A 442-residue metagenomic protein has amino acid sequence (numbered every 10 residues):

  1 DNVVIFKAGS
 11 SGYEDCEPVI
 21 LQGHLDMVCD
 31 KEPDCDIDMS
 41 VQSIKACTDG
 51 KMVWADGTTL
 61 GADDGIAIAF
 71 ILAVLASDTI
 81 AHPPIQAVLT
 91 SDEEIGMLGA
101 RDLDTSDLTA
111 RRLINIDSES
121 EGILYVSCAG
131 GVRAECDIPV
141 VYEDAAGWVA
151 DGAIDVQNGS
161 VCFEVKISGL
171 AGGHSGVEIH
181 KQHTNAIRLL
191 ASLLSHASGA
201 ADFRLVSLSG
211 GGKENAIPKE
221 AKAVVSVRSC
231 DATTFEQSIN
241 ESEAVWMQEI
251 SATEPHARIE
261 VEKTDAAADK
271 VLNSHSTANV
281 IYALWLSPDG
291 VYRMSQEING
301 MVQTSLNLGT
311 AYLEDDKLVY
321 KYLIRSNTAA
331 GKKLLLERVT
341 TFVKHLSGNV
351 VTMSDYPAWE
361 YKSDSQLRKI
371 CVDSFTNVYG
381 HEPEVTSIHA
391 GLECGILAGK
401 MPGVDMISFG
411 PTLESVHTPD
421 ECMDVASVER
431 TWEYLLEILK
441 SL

Functional and structural regions predicted by a protein language model:
D1-E17, S374: A non-catalytic alpha/beta surface segment that caps or lines the substrate-entry region of metallo-dependent hydrolase
Y13-R111, T277, W285, D289 (+4 more regions): Active-site metal-coordination/substrate-binding segment of hydrolases, especially metallo-dependent peptidases
P83-A186, L194, S198: Fold-level recognition of mixed alpha/beta catalytic cores in primary-metabolism enzymes, strongest
S106, H183-A200, R228-F235, A278-W285 (+3 more regions): His/Asp/Glu-rich mid-to-C-terminal helical/loop segments that flank catalytic regions of hydrolases
N185-S207, Y361-V404: Active-site-adjacent substrate-binding region of metalloamidase/peptidase-like peptide-processing proteins
G211, V224, R258-V271, N307-A311 (+2 more regions): A short beta-alpha structural unit
E214-S287: A conserved active-site cap/scaffold subdomain adjacent to cofactor or substrate pockets
Q296-N299, Q303-V319, L323, H381-E437: Zn-dependent metallopeptidase/amidohydrolase metal-coordination segment
